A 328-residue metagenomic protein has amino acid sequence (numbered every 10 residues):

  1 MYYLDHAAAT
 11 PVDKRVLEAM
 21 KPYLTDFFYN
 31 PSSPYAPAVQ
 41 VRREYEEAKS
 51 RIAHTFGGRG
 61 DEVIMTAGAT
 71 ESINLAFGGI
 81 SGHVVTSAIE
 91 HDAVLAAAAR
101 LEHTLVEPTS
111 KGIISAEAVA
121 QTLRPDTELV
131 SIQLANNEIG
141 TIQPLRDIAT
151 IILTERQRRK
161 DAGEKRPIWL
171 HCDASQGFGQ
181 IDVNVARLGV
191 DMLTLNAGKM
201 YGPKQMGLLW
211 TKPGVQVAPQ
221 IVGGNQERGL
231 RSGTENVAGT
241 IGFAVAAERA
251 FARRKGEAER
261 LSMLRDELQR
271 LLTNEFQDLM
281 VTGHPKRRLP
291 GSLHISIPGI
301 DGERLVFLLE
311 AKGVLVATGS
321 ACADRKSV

Functional and structural regions predicted by a protein language model:
M1-S327: Pyridoxal 5′-phosphate
